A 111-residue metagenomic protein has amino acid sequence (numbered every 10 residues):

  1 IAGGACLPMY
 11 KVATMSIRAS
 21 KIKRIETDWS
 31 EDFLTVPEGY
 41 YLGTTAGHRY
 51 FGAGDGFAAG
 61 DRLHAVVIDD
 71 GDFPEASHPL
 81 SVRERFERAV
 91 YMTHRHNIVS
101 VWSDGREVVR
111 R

Functional and structural regions predicted by a protein language model:
I1-P74, V90-M92: His/Asp/Glu-enriched, well-ordered alpha-helical/loop segment that forms or immediately abuts the divalent-metal
S16, F57, W102-S103, R111: Generic low-polarity alpha-helical segments
H48-F51, E107, R111: Solvent-exposed, well-ordered amphipathic alpha-helical segments that flank/support binding or catalytic loops
R62-R110: C-terminal cap of metal-dependent C-N hydrolases
